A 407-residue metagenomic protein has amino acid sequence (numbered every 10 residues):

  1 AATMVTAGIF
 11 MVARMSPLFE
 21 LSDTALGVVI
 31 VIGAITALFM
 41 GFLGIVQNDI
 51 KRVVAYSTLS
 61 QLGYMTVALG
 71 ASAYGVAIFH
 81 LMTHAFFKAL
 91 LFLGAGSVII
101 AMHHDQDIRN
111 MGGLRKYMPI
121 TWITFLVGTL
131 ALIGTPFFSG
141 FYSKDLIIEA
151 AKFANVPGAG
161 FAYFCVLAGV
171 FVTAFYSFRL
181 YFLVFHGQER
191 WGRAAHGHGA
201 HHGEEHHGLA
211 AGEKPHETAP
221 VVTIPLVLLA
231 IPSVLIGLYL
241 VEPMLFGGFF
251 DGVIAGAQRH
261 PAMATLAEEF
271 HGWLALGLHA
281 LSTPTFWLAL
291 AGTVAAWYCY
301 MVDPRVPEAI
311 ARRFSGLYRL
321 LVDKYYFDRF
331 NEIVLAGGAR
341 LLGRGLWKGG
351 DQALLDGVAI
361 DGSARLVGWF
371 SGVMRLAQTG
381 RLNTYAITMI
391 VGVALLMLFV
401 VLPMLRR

Functional and structural regions predicted by a protein language model:
A1-G212, L238: Hydrophobic transmembrane alpha-helices and their helix-loop junctions in integral membrane proteins
T3-V5, G33, G128, P225-I236 (+3 more regions): Hydrophobic membrane-spanning alpha-helices of multi-pass integral membrane proteins
K116-F125, Y181, H216-P232, N383-I390: Alpha-helical transmembrane segments and their helix-start/interface "positive-inside/aromatic belt" motifs in integral
L126, I147-A150, L167, S177-L180 (+8 more regions): Generic recognition of well-ordered alpha-helical segments
A131-Y142, L146, L229-F249, L335 (+2 more regions): Alpha-helical transmembrane segments and their membrane-interface junctions in multi-pass membrane proteins
G158-F171, K214-L229, S233, A275-L281 (+1 more regions): Polynucleotide-recognition surfaces of large bacterial nucleic-acid defense/processing enzymes
V172-G187, T285-V306: Transmembrane alpha-helical segments in integral membrane proteins
L240-L288, W297-R407: Aromatic-capped, Gly/Pro-kinked transmembrane alpha-helices
